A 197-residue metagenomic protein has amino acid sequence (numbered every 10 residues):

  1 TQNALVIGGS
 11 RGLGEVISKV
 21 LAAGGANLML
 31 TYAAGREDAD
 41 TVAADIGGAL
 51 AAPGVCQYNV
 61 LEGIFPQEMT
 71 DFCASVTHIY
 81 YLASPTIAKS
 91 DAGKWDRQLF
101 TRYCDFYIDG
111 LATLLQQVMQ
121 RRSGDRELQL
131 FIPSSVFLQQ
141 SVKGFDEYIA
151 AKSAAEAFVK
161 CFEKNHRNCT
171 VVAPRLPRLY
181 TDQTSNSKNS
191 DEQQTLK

Functional and structural regions predicted by a protein language model:
N3-V6, H78-S84, L130: Conserved hydrophobic beta-strands of the Rossmann-like cofactor-binding core in SDR/related NAD(P)H-dependent
S10-R11: Conserved glycine-rich cofactor-binding loop
E15-K19: Residues forming the Rossmann-fold NAD(P)(H) cofactor-binding site
G25-D40: Conserved glycine-rich Rossmann-like NAD(P)H-binding loop of the short-chain dehydrogenase/reductase
T31, C169-R175: Rossmann-like NAD(H)/NADP(H) cofactor-binding core
I46-I64: Rossmann-fold cofactor-recognition segment
L50-A51, E68-T86: A glycine-rich helix->loop->beta "capping" turn within Rossmann-like NAD(P)(H)-dependent oxidoreductase domains
S84-H166, R175-T184, K188: Catalytic loop of short-chain dehydrogenase/reductase
